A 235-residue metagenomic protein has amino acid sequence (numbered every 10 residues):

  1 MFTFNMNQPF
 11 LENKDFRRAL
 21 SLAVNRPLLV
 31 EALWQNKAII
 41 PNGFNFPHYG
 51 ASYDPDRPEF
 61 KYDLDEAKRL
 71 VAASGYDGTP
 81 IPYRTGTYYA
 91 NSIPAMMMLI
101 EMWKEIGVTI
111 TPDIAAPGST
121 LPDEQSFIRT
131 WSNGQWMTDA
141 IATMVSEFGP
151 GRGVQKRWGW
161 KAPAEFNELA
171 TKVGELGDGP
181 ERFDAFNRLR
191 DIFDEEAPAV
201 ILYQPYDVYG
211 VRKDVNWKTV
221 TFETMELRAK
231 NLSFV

Functional and structural regions predicted by a protein language model:
M1-T3, L22, V30-E31, G43-F44 (+4 more regions): Structural recognition of the beta-strand scaffold that forms the well-ordered cores of secreted hydrolase catalytic
F2, K14, R18, L22 (+7 more regions): Solvent-exposed, polar/charged alpha-helical surfaces in well-ordered, non-transmembrane soluble domains, broadly
T3-N13, H48-E66, L121-S126, V145-E175 (+1 more regions): Short, solvent-exposed loop/beta-turn-alpha elements that line the ligand-binding surface or hinge of extracytoplasmic
N7, L11-Y49, P94-A95, F193-I201: Periplasmic-binding protein-like
N7, R84-A90, I114-G118: Conserved short loop/turn motifs at secondary-structure junctions
L22, I39-A73, T87-S92: Structural transition elements
E31, A73-N91, L176-K213: Bilobed periplasmic-binding protein-like "clamshell/Venus-flytrap" ligand-binding domains
I100-R152, D184-F186: Periplasmic binding protein-like
